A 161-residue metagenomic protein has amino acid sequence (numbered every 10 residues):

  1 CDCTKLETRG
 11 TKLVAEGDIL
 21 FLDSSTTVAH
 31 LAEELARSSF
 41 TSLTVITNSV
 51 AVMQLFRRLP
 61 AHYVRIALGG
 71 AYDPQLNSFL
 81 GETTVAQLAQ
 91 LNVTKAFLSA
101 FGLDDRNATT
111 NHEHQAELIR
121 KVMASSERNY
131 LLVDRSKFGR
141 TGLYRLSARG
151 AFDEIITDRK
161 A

Functional and structural regions predicted by a protein language model:
C1-L80, V85-Q87, L91: N-terminal active-site beta-alpha-beta segment that forms phosphate/nucleotide-binding and substrate-recognition loops
V50-A161: Conserved phosphate- and dinucleotide-binding cores of soluble alpha/beta proteins, encompassing both enzyme active
